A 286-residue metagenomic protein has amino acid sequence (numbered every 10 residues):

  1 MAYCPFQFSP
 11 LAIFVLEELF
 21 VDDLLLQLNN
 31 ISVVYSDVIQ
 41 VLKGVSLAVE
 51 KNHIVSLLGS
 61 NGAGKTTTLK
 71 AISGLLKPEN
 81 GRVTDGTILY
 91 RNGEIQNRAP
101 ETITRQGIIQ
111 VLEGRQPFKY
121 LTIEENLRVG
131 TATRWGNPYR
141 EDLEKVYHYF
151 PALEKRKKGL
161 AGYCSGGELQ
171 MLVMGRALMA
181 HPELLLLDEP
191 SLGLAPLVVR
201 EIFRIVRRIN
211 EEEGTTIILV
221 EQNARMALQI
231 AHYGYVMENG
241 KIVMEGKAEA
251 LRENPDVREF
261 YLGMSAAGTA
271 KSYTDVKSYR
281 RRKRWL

Functional and structural regions predicted by a protein language model:
L58-S60: The feature captures the beta-strand-to-loop junction immediately N-terminal to the Walker
S73: Helix-to-loop junction immediately C-terminal to a conserved catalytic motif
K77, R82-T84, R91-R115, R140-L143 (+2 more regions): ABC ATPase NBD coupling module
L121, Y163-C164, A177-L178: ABC ATPase signature
M179-E183: A short, proline-enriched helix->beta-strand linker immediately N-terminal to the Walker B motif in ABC-type P-loop
R200-G214: Helical segment within the ABC ATPase nucleotide-binding domain
G263-L286: ABC ATPase nucleotide-binding domains
